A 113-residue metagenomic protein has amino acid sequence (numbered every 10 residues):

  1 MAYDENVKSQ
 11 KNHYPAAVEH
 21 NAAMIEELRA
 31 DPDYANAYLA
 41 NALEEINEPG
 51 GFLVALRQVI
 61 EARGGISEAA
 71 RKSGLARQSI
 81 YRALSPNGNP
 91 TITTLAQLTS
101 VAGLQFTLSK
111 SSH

Functional and structural regions predicted by a protein language model:
M1-V54, Q58: N-terminal flexible/basic segments that precede or flank functional cores
A17, T107-H113: Short, charged recognition helix plus adjacent turn of helix-turn-helix-like nucleic-acid-binding domains
A35, F52-L56, G65, A76 (+1 more regions): Amphipathic alpha-helical interface surfaces
A62-Y81: Short alpha-helical DNA-recognition segment
I92-S109: DNA major-groove recognition helix of helix-turn-helix/homeodomain DNA-binding modules
